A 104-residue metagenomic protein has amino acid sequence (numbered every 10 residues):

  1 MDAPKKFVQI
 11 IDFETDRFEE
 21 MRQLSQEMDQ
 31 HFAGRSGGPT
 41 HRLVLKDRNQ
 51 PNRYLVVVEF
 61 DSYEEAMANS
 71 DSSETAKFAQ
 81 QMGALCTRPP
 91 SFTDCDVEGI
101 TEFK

Functional and structural regions predicted by a protein language model:
M1-T75, A84-K104: Short S/T/G/P-rich N-terminal loop/turn motif that feeds into the first structured element of a domain
